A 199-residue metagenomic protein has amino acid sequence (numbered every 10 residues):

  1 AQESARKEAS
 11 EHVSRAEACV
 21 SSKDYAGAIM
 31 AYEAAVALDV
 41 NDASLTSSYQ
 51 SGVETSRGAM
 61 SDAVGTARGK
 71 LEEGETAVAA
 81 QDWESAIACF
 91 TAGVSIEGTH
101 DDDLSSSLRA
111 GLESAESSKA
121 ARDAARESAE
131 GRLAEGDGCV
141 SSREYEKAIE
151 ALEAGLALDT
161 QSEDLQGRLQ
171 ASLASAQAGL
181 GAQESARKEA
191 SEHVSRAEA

Functional and structural regions predicted by a protein language model:
A1-S14, A18-I29, E33-A34, A43 (+3 more regions): Low-complexity/repetitive intrinsically disordered segments
